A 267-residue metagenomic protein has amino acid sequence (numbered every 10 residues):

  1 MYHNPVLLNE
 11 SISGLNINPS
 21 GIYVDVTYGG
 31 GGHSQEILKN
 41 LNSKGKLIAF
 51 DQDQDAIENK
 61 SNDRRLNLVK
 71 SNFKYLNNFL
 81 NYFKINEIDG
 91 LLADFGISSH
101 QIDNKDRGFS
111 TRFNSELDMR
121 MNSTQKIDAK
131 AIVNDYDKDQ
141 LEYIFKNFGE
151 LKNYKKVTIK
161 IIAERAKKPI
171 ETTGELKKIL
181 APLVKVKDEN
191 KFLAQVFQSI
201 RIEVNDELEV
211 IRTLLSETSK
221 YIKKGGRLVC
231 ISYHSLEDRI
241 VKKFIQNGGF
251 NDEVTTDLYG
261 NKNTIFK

Functional and structural regions predicted by a protein language model:
M1-K267: S-adenosyl-L-methionine-dependent methyltransferase catalytic core, i.e., the SAM/SAH-binding region
